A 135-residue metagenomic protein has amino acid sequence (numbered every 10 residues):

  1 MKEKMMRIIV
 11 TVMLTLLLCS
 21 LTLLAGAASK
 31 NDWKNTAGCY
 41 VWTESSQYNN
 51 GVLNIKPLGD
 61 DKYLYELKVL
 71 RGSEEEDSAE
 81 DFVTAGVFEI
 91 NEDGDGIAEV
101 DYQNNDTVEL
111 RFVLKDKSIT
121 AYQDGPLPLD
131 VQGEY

Functional and structural regions predicted by a protein language model:
K2-M13: Bacterial N-terminal signal peptides that target proteins for export
T11-L21: Bacterial N-terminal signal peptides
L23-A27: Sec/Tat signal peptide C-region and signal peptidase I cleavage site
A28-N35, E74-G94, L114-Y135: Edge beta-strand at a domain terminus
S29-G51, G96-A98, N104, V131 (+1 more regions): Tryptophan-anchored aromatic micro-motifs
W42, Y63-L67, G96-V100, I119-Q123: Short hydrophobic/aromatic-rich beta-strand segments that constitute the beta-sheet cores of beta-sandwich/beta-barrel
S45-Q47, L67-E75, Y102-T107, D124-P128: Short, solvent-exposed aromatic-acidic interface loops
S46-N91: N-terminal glycine/threonine-rich, aromatic-flanked beta-hairpin/loop signature
